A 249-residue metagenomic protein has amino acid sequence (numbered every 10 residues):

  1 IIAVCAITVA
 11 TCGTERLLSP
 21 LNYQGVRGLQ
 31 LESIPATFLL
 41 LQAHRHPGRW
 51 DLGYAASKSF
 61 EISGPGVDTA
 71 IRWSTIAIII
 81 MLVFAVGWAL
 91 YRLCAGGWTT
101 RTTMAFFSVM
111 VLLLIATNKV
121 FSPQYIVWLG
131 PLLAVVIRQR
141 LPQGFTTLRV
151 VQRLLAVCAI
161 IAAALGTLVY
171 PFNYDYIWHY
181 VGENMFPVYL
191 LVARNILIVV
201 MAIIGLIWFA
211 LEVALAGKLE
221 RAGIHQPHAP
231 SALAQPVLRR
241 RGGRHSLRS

Functional and structural regions predicted by a protein language model:
I1-N22, V67-S249: Multi-pass membrane glycosyltransferase architecture that uses lipid-linked
I2-W50: Transmembrane-lumen/periplasm boundary regions of multi-pass, lipid-linked membrane glycan transferases
P20, G28, S59-E61, K119-V120: Residue-level preference for alpha-helix termini and adjacent loops
P47-T69, V181-M185: Juxtamembrane membrane-water interface segments that cap and precede transmembrane helices
